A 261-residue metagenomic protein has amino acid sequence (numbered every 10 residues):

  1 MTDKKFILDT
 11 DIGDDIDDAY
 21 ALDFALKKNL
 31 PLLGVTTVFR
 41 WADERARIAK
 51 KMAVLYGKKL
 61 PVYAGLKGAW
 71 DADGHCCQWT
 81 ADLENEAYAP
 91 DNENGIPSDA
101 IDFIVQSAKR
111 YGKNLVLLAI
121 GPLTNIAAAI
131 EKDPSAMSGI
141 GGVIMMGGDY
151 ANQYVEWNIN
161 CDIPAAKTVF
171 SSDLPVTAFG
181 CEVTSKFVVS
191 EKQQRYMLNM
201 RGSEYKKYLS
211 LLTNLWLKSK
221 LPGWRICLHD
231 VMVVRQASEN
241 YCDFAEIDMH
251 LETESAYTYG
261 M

Functional and structural regions predicted by a protein language model:
T2-F6, Y20-K27, P31-L32, N160 (+2 more regions): Conformational coupling and interaction surfaces
T2-R47, K51, P90-K192: Active-site histidine-anchored catalytic micro-motif
D43-A53, A72-H75, W79: Metal-dependent catalytic neighborhoods of phosphoester/phosphodiester hydrolases
K51-A53, W79-A81, A136, R195-M197: Short, hinge-like loop/turn segments at secondary-structure boundaries
M52-L66: A glycine-rich helix N-cap at a beta->alpha junction
V62, V169, V234: A residue-level signal for conserved active-site and pocket-lining positions in enzyme catalytic cores
Y63-P90: Surface-exposed loop and adjacent secondary-structure segments within mature catalytic domains
H75-E84, E156-C161, Q194-R195: Short, surface-exposed amphipathic charged segments that create phosphate/polyanion-binding patches used for binding
